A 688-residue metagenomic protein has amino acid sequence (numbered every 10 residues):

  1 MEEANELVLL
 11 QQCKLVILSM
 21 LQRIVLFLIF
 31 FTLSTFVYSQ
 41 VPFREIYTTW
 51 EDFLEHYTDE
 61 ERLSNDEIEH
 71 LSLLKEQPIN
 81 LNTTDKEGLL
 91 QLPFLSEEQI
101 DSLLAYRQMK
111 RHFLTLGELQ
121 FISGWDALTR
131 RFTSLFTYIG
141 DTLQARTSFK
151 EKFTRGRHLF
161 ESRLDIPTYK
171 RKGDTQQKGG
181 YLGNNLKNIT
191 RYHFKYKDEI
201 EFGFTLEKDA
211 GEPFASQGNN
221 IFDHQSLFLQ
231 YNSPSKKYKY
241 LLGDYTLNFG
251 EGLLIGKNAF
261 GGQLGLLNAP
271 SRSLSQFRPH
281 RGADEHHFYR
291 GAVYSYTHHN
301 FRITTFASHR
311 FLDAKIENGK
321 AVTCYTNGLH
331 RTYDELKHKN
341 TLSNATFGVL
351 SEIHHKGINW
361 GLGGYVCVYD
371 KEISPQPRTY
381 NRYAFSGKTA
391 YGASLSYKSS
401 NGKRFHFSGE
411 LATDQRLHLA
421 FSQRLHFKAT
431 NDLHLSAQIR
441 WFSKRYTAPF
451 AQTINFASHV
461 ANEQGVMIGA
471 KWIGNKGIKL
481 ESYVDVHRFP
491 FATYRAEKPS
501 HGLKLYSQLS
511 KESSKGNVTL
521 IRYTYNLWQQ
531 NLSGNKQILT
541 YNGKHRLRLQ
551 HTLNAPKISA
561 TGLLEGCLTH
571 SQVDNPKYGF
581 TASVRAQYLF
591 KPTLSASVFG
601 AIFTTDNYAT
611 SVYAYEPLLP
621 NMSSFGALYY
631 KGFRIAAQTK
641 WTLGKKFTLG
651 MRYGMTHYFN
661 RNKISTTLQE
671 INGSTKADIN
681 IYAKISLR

Functional and structural regions predicted by a protein language model:
M1-R44: Bacterial Sec-dependent N-terminal signal peptides
L21, Y38-F214, N220-Q230, S235 (+1 more regions): Compositionally biased linear targeting/interaction segments
Y181-N185, H287-A292, N340-P375, Y383-R688: Exposed, low-structure sequence patches enriched in small/polar residues
E207-H224, R278-E285, K337-N340, A412-D414 (+1 more regions): Outer-membrane beta-barrel proteins
Q217-D313, F427, D432-A448, F590-Y608: Outer membrane beta-barrel
G250-G252, T304, D313-I316, G361 (+2 more regions): Short helix/loop capping segments that flank catalytic or ligand/cofactor-binding pockets
G261-R272, I316-Y333, P617-M622: Surface-exposed loop/turn segments flanking beta-strands in extracellular/periplasmic regions
H286-R331, N340-L350: Aromatic- and glycine-enriched pocket-lining scaffold segments that form the walls of small-molecule binding clefts
